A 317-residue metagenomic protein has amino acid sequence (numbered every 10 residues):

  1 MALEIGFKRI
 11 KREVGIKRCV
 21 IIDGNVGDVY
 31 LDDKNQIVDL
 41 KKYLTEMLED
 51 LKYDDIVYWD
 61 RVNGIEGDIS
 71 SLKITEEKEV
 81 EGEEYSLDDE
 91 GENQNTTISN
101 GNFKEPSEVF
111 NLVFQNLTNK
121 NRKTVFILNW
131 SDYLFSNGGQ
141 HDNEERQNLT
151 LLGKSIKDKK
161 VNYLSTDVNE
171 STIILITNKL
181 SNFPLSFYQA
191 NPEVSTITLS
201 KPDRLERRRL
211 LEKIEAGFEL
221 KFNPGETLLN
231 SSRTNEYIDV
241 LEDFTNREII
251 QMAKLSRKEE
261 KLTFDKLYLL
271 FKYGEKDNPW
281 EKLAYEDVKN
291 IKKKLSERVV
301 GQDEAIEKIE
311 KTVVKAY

Functional and structural regions predicted by a protein language model:
M1-F264: ATP/nucleotide-binding catalytic cores
M1-I5, K276-K308: Dynamic helix-loop-helix/coil hinge segments at AAA+ ATPase domain boundaries and subdomain interfaces
G138-Q140, K160-S165, L270-G274, K292-R298: Generic detector of short, locally flexible boundary/turn motifs and exposed helical patches
T150, K154, E307, K311-V314: Short, contiguous clusters of charged residues that form electrostatic/catalytic patches at enzyme active sites, used
D167, L210-K213, L262-D277, V300-A305: Hydrophobic transmembrane alpha-helix bundles
A216, L220, E297, K311-K315: Conserved helix-loop functional segments at active or binding sites
T245-Y285, K289, K293: Alpha-helical lid/collar subdomain of P-loop NTPases
